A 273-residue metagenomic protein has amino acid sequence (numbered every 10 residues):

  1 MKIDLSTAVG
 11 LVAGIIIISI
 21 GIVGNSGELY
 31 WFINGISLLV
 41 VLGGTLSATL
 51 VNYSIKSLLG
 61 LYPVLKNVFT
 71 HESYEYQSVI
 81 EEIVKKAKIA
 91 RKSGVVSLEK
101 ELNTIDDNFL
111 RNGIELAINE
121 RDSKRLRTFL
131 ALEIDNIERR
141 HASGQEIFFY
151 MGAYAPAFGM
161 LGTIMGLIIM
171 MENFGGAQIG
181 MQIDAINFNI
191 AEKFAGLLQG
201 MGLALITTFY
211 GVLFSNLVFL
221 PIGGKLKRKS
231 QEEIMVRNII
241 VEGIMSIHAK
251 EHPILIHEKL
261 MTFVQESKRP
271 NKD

Functional and structural regions predicted by a protein language model:
K2-G10, I16-I147, E232-D273: Large intracellular
V9-V12, S19-N25, D135-K229: Helix-termination/interfacial motifs at the ends of transmembrane alpha-helices
